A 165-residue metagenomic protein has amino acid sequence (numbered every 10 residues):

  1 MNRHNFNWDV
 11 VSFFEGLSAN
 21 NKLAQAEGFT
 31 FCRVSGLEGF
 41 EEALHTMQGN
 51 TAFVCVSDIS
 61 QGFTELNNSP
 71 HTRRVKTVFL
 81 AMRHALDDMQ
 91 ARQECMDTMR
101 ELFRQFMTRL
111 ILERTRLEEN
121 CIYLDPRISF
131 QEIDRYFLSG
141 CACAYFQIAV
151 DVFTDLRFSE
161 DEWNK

Functional and structural regions predicted by a protein language model:
M1-N68, D161-K165: Small/polar-rich, solvent-exposed N-terminal microdomains that initiate assembly or binding
M1-V11, N67-R73, F79-T108: Extracellular/virion structural assembly segments
K22, A26, G49, M96-D151: Acidic-leaning, charged glycine-interspersed low-complexity segments
T64, L86-D88, T154-F158: Residue-level signal for secondary-structure boundary sites
P70-A85, G140-T154: Oligomerization/assembly interface segments of phage tail-like spikes and tubes
A149, F153-K165: Protruding loop/beta-arch "assembly-hinge" segments enriched in small, turn-prone residues
